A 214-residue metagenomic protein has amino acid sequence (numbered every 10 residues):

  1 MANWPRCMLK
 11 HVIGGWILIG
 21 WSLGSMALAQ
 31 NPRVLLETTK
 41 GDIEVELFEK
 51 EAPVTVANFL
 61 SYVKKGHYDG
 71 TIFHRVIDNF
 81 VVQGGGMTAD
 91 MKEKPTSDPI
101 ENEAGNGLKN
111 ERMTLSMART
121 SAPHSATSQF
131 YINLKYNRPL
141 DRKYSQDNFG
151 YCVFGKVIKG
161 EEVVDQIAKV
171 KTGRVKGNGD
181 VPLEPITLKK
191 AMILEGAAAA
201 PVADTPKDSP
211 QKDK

Functional and structural regions predicted by a protein language model:
M1-K10: N-terminal secretory signal peptides that target proteins for export/translocation
K10-S25: Bacterial N-terminal signal peptides
G24-K214: Cyclophilin-like peptidyl-prolyl cis-trans isomerases
